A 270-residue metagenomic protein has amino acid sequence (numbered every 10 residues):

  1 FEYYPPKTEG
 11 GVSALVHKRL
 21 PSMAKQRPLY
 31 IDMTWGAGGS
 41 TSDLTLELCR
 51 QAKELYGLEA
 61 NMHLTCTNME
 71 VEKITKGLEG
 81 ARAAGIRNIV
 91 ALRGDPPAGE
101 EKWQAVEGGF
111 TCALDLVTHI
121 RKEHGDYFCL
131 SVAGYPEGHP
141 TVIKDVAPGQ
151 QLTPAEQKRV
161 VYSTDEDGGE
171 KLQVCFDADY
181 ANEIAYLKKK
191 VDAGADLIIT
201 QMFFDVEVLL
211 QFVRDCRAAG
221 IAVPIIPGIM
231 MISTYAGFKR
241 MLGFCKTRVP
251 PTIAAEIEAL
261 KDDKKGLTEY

Functional and structural regions predicted by a protein language model:
F1-G36: N-terminal beta1-alpha1-beta2 module of alpha/beta enzyme domains
F1-P6, L29-M33, A60-L64, I89-A91 (+4 more regions): Hydrophobic faces of well-ordered beta-strands that scaffold small-molecule active sites in alpha/beta enzyme cores
G10, G108-A178, E183-I184, R214 (+1 more regions): Active-site pocket-lining/capping segments in soluble small-molecule metabolic enzymes
G10-A14, G39-Q51, E70-K76, P96-E123 (+2 more regions): Active-site-adjacent beta->alpha loops and helix N-cap segments on the catalytic face of soluble alpha/beta enzymes
L20-R27, L46-G57, L78-I86, R121-G125 (+1 more regions): Acidic (Asp/Glu)-rich catalytic clusters
K25-T67: Active-site cofactor/substrate anionic-group-binding motifs, chiefly glycine- and Lys/Arg-rich phosphate-binding loops
Y30-T41, L64-T65, I89-L92, D177-D179 (+3 more regions): Catalytic beta/alpha-barrel core
L64-C66, E70-P97: A generic, well-ordered mixed alpha/beta core segment in the N-terminal half of proteins
